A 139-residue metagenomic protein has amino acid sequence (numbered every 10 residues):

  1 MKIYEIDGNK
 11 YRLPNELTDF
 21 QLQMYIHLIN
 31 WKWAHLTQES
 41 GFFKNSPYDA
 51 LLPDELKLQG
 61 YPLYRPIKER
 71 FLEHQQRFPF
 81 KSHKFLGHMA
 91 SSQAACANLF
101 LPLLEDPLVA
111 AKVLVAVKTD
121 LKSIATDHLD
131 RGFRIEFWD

Functional and structural regions predicted by a protein language model:
M1-W138: Nuclease-adjacent, charged terminal/linker segments that flank catalytic cores
